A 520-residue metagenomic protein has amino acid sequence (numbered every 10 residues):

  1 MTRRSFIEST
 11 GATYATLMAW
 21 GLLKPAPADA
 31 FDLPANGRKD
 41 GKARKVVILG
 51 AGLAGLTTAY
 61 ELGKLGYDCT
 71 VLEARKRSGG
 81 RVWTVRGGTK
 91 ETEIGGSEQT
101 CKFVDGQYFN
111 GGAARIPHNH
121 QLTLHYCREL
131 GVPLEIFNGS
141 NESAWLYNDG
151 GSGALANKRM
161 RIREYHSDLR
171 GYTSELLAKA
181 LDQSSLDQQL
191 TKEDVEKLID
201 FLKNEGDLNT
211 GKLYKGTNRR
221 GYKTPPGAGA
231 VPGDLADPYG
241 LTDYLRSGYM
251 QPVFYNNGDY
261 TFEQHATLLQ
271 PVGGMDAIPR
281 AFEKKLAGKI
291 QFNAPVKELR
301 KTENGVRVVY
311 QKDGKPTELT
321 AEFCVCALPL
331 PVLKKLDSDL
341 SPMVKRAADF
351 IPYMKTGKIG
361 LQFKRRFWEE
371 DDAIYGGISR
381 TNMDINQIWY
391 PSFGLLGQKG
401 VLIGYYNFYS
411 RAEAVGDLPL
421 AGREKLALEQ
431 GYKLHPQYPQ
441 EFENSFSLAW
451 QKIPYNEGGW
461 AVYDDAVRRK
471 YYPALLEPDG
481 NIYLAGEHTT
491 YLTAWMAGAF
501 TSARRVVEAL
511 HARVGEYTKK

Functional and structural regions predicted by a protein language model:
M1-Y14: N-terminal secretory signal peptides and thylakoid transit peptides that target proteins across membranes
S9, M18, L22, D29-L33 (+4 more regions): Conserved flavin/dinucleotide-binding core of flavoenzymes
P34-L176: N-terminal glycine-rich phosphate/pyrophosphate-binding loop and immediately adjacent elements
G37-D40, C101-Y108, V253-T267, K284 (+2 more regions): Short glycine/proline-rich turn/loop motifs
G106-P117, Q264-V272, V344-P352, S410-A421 (+2 more regions): Active-site rim elements
S143, G150, S174-P295, E303-G305 (+5 more regions): Active-site/ligand-binding neighborhood in enzyme catalytic cores
F292-I403: Mid-domain catalytic core of redox enzymes that form a hydrophobic substrate pocket/lid adjacent to a catalytic redox
